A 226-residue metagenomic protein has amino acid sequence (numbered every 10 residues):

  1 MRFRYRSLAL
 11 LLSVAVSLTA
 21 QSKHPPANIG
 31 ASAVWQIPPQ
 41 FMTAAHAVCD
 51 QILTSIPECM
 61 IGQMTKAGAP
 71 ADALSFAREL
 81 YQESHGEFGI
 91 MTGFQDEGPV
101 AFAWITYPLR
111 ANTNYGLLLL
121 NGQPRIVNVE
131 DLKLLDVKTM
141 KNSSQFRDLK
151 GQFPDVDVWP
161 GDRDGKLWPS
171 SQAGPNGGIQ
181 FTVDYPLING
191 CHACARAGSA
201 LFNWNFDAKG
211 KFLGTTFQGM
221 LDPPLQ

Functional and structural regions predicted by a protein language model:
M1-R6: Positively charged n-region of N-terminal signal peptides that target proteins for export
S7-S17: Bacterial N-terminal signal peptides
V16, I52, G62, C191-A197: General secretory precursor processing signal
A20-S22: Boundary at the C-terminal end of the N-terminal hydrophobic targeting segment
P25-D162: Extended, low-hydrophobicity segments enriched in charged/polar residues
N114-D131, C194-T215: A short, surface-exposed beta-strand/turn
S144-A200: Acidic, glycine-rich flexible loop segments
L187-I188, T215-Q226: Short, solvent-exposed aromatic-acidic interface loops
